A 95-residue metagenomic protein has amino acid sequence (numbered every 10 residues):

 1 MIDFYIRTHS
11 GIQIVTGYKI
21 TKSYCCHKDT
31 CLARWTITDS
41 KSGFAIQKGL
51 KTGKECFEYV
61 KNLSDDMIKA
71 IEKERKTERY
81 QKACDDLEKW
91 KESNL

Functional and structural regions predicted by a protein language model:
M1-I2, K89-L95: Short intrinsically disordered terminal tails
M1-K19: Negatively charged, low-complexity tracts enriched in Asp/Glu with abundant Ser/Thr
K22: Short beta-strand or tight-loop elements that sit immediately N-terminal to catalytic metal-binding acidic residues
C25-I68: Acidic, low-complexity, intrinsically disordered interaction modules
C26, T36, K82-A83, K91: Intrinsic disorder/low-complexity signature
K69-D86: Anionic, Ser/Thr-rich low-complexity intrinsically disordered regions
